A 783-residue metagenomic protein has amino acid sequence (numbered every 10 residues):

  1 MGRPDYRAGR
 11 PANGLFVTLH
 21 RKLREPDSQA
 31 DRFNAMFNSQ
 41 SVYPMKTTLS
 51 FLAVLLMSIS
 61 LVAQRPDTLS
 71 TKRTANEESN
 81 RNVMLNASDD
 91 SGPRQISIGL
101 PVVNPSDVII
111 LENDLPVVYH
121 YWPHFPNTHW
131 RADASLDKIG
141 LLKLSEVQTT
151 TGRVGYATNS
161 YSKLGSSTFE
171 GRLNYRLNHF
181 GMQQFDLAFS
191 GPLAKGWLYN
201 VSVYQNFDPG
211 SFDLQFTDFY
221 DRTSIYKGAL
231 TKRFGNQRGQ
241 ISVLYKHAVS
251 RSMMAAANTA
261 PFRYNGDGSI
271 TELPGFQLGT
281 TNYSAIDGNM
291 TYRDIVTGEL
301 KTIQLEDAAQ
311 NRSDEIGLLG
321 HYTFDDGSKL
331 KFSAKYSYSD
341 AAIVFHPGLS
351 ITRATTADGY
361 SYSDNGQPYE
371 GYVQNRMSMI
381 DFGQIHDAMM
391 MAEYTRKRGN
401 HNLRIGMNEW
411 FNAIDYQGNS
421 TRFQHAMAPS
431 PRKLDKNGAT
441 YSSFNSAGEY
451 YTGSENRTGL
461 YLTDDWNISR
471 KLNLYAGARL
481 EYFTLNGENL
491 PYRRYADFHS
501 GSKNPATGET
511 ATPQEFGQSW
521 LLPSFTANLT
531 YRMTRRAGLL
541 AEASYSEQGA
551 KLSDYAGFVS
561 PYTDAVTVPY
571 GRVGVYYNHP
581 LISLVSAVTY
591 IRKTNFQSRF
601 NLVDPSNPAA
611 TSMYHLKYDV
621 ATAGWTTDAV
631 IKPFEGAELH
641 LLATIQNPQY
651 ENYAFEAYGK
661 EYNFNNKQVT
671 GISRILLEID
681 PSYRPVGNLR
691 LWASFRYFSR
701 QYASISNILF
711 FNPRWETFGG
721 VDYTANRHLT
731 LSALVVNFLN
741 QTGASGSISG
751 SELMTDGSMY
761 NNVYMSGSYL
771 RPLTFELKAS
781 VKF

Functional and structural regions predicted by a protein language model:
Q64-T168: Acidic, small-polar-rich N-terminal luminal/periplasmic segments of exported/outer-membrane proteins
A134-K138, V147-G228, K232-G239, D314: Outer-membrane beta-barrel translocator/receptor signature
R176-Q184, N206-N236, N289-H321, N375-M389 (+6 more regions): Outer-membrane beta-barrel proteins
S190, P569-G571, E638-L639, K667-F783: Conserved C-terminal beta-signal and adjacent last beta-strands/turns of outer-membrane beta-barrel proteins
T231, Q240-G317, F345-M377, R432-N445: Acidic/polar loop-and-plug regions of large Gram-negative outer-membrane beta-barrel proteins
N311-A342, P368-F498, T530-R532, L540-E542 (+2 more regions): Face-selective signature of the C-terminal outer-membrane beta-barrel domain
I385, N408-W410, N437, G448-K593 (+5 more regions): Structural signature of Gram-negative outer-membrane beta-barrels, strongest in the C-terminal barrel of TonB-dependent
S583, Y590-R592, A609-I705, R727 (+1 more regions): Gram-negative outer-membrane beta-barrel transporters
